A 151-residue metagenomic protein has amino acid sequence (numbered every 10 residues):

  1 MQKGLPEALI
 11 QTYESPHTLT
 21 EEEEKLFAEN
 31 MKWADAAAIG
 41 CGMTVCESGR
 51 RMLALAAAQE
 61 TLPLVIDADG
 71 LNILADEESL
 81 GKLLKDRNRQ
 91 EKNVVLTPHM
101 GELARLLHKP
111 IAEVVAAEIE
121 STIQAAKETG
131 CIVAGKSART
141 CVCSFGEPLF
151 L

Functional and structural regions predicted by a protein language model:
M1-L151: Glycine-rich phosphate/dinucleotide-binding loop and adjoining beta-alpha-beta core of small-molecule
